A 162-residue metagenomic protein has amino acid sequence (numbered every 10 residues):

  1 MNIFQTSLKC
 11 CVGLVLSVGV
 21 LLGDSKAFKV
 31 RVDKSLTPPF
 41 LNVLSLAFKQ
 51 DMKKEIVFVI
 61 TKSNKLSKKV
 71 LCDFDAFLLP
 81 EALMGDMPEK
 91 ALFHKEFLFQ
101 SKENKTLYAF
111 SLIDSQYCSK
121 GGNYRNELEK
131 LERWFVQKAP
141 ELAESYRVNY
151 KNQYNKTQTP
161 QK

Functional and structural regions predicted by a protein language model:
M1-D24: Classical Sec-dependent N-terminal signal peptides that target proteins to the secretory pathway
I3, F58, Y154-K156: Low-complexity intrinsically disordered segments
L14, D86, Q158-Q161: Composition-driven detection of intrinsically disordered, low-complexity segments
G23, L71-C72, N149-Y150: Short loop/turn hinge sites at secondary-structure boundaries
K26-C118, G122-Y124: N-terminal segment of the mature folded domain
Q116-Q161: Ligand-binding clefts/hinges and TM-proximal coupling segments of bilobed small-molecule sensing domains
